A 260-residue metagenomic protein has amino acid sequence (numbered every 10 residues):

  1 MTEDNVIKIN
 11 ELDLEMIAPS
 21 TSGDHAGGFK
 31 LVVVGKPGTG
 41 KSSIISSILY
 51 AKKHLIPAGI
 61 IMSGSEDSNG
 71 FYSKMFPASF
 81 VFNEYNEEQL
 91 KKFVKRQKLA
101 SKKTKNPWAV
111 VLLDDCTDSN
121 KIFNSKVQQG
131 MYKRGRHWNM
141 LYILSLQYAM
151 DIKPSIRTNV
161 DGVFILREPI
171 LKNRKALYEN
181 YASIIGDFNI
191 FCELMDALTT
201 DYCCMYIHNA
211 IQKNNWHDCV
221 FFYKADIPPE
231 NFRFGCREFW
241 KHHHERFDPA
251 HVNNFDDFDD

Functional and structural regions predicted by a protein language model:
M1-G27, L31, T200-D260: Conserved P-loop NTPase motor module
N5-K8, M62, S79-V81: Intrinsically disordered, low-complexity eukaryotic regions enriched in glycine, serine and charged residues
A18-P19, G28-A51, G64-S68, E84-G186: Conserved P-loop NTPase motor cores
Y50-I60: Post-Walker A helix-loop "phosphate-sensing" segment adjacent to the P-loop in P-loop NTPases
L55, M75-P77, N159: Short, structured coil segments at secondary-structure junctions
A58-Y72: Conserved Walker A/P-loop ATP-binding site and its immediately adjacent core in helicase/helicase-like ATPase domains
Y72-N86: Active-site regions of enzymes building and remodeling cell-envelope glycoconjugates
K175-K213: P-loop/Walker A phosphate-binding loop and immediately adjacent motor/lid segment at beta-alpha junctions
